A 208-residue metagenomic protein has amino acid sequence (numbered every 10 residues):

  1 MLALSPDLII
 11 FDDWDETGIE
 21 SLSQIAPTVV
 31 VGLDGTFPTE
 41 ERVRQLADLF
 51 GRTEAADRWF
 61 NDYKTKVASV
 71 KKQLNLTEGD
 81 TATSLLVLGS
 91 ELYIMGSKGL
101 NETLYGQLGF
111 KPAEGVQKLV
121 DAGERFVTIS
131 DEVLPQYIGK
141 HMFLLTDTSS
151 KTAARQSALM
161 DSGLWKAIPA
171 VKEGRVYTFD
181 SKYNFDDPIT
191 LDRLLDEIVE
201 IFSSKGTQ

Functional and structural regions predicted by a protein language model:
M1-F11, P27, L134, I138-M142: Proline-aspartate-enriched helix->loop->beta-strand connector
P6-D7, K118-G123, A154-R155: Short, flexible loop segments at the rims of nucleotide/cofactor-binding pockets, characterized by
L8-D12, V30, T83-S84, M142-L145 (+1 more regions): Structural recognition of the beta-strand scaffold that forms the well-ordered cores of secreted hydrolase catalytic
G18-G89, R175, N184, P188-Q208: Extracytoplasmic substrate-binding proteins
D62-Y93, G99-Y105, V133-T148: Solvent-exposed helix-coil-helix hairpins and adjacent flexible coil/strand "hinge" segments
Y93-R125: Alpha-helical, coiled-coil/dimerization segments enriched in small aliphatic residues
R125-P135: A short, acidic, amphipathic alpha-helical segment used as a generic capping/interface helix at domain edges
Y137-Q208: Structured C-terminal subdomain patch of bacterial secreted/periplasmic proteins
